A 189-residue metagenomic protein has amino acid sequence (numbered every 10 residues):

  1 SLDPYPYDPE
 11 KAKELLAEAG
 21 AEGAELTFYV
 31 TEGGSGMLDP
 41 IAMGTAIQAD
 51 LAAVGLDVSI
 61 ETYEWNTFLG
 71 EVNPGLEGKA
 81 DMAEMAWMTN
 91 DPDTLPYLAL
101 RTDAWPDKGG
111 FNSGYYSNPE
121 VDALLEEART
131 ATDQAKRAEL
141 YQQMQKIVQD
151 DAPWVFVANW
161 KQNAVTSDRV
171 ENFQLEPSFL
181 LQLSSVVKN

Functional and structural regions predicted by a protein language model:
S1-E18, S35-A42: Structural transition elements
G23-G34, V58-S59, D81-M82: Short, well-ordered beta-strand elements
V30-E32, T62-E64, N159-K161: A mature extracytoplasmic/lumenal domain signature
D39-Q48, N73-N189: Detector for C-terminal structural segments
G55: Short glycine-rich hinge loops at helix-strand junctions in the catalytic core of two-component histidine kinases
I60-N73: Short helix-initiation/N-cap motifs at beta->coil->alpha
